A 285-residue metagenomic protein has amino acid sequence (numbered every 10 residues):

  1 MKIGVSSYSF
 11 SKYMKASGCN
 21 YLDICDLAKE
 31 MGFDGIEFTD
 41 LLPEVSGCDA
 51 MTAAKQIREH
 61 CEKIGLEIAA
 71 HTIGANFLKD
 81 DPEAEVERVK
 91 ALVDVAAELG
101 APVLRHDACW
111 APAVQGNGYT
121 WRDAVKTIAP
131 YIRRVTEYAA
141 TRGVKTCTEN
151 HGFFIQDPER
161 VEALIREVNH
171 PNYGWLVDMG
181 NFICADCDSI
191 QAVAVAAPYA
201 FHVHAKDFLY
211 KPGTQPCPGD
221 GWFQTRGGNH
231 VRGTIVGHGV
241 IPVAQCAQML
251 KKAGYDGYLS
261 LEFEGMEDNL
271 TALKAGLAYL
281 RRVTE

Functional and structural regions predicted by a protein language model:
M1-G18: Boundary/entry segment of secreted carbohydrate-active catalytic domains
V5, A28, I36, C61 (+7 more regions): Conserved, mostly hydrophobic/aromatic
K12-S17, T39-A53, A75-E85, P112-G116 (+5 more regions): Acidic-and-aromatic substrate-binding clefts and catalytic sites of carbohydrate-active enzymes
C19, D26, A54-K55, E59-E67 (+3 more regions): Active-site acidic/histidine proton-transfer and metal-coordination neighborhood in alpha/beta enzyme cores
Y21-L41, G100: Catalytic domains of carbohydrate-active enzymes, especially glycoside hydrolases
E30-M31, E98-L99, P198, A253: Structural motif
G35-I36, H71, P130-V240: Acidic/histidine-rich catalytic cores of soluble enzymes
L270-E285: C-terminal helical cap(s) of enzyme catalytic domains, especially alpha/beta-barrels
